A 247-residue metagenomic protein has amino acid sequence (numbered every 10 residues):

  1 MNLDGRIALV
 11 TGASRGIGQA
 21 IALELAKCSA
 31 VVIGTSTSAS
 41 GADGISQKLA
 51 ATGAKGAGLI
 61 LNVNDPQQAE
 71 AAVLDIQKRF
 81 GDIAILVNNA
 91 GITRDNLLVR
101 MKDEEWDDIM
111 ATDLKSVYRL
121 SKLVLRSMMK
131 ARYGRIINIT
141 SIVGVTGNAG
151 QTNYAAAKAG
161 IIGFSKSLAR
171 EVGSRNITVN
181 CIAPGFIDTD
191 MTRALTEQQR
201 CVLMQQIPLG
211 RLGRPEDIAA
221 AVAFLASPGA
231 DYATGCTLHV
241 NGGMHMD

Functional and structural regions predicted by a protein language model:
I7, S14-R15: Conserved glycine-rich cofactor-binding loop
C28-G44: Conserved glycine-rich Rossmann-like NAD(P)H-binding loop of the short-chain dehydrogenase/reductase
L97-L98, K102-M110, L203: Substrate-binding pocket helix/loop in short-chain dehydrogenase/reductase
S121, A157, S165: Active-site helix of classical SDR
R126, R170-S174, D231: Alpha-helical segment proximal to the catalytic Tyr-Lys
S141: Residue(s) in the substrate-gating loop at a strand-loop-helix junction that position the organic substrate next
G173, T178, A233-G235, N241: Short, small/polar-rich loop/turn modules that mediate ligand/substrate recognition or access, typified
